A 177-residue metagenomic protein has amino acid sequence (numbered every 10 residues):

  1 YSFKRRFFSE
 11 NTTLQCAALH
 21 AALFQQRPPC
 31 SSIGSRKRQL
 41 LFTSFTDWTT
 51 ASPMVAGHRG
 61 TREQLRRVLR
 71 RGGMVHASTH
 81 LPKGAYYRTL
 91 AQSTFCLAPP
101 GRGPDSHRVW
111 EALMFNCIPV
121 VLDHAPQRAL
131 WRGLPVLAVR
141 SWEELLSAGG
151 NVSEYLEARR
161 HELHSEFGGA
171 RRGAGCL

Functional and structural regions predicted by a protein language model:
Y1-W110, M114-L137, L156, E162-L177: Nucleotide-sugar donor-binding catalytic core of glycosyltransferases
P135-G150: Change "using UDP/GDP/dTDP sugars" to "using nucleotide sugars
G150-L156: Short, C-terminally biased terminal segments at protein or domain edges
